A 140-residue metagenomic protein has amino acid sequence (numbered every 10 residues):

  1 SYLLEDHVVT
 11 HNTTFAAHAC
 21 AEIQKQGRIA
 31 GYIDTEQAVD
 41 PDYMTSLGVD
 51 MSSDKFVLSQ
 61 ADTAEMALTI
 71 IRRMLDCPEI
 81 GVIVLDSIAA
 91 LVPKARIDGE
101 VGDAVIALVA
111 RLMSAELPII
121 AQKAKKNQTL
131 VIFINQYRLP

Functional and structural regions predicted by a protein language model:
S1-N12: Autoprocessing domains of the Hint superfamily
H11-N12, G81, N127-L130: Structural beta-strand/beta-sheet cores of well-ordered domains, especially the beta-sheet scaffolds that support
T14-C20: Motif I (Walker A/P-loop) of helicase-class P-loop NTPases
H18, Q26-A115, I119: Conserved inter-motif catalytic segment of the P-loop NTP-binding fold
I23: Extended, charged alpha/beta regions that create polyanion-binding interfaces
Q26, K126-N127: Helix C-cap/helix->beta junction micro-motif
Y32, I83-D86, T129-P140: Structural recognition of the conserved hydrophobic beta-strand(s) that form the central parallel beta-sheet of P-loop
